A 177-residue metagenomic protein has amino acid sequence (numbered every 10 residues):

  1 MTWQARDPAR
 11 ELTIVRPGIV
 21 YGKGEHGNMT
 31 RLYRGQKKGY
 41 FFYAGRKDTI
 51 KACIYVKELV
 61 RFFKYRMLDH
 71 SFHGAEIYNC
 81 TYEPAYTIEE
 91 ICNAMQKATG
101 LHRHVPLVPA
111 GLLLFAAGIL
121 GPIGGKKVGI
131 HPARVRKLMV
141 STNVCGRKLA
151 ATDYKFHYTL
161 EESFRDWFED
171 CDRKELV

Functional and structural regions predicted by a protein language model:
M1-T13: Active-site Tyr-X1-5-Lys
R10-R31: Flexible, glycine-rich beta-alpha linker
E11-I14, F42-Y43, H73: Conserved active-site beta-strand element of glycosyltransferases/polysaccharide synthases
E25-R31, G45-M67, A75-N79: Substrate-positioning beta->alpha
Y33-A44, L101, K126: A short C-terminal helix-loop "cap" of Rossmann-like NAD(P)-dependent dehydrogenase/epimerase domains
K51-K57, Y86, V144, Y158: Residue-level signal for the nucleotide or nucleotide-sugar donor/cofactor binding architecture
V56, N93, A117-K155: Conserved C-terminal active-site "lid" loop/helix of NAD(P)H-dependent oxidoreductases that clamps the redox cofactor
R66-I130, F164-V177: Mid/C-terminal beta-alpha module of Rossmann-like enzyme folds, strongest in SDR-family dehydrogenases/epimerases
